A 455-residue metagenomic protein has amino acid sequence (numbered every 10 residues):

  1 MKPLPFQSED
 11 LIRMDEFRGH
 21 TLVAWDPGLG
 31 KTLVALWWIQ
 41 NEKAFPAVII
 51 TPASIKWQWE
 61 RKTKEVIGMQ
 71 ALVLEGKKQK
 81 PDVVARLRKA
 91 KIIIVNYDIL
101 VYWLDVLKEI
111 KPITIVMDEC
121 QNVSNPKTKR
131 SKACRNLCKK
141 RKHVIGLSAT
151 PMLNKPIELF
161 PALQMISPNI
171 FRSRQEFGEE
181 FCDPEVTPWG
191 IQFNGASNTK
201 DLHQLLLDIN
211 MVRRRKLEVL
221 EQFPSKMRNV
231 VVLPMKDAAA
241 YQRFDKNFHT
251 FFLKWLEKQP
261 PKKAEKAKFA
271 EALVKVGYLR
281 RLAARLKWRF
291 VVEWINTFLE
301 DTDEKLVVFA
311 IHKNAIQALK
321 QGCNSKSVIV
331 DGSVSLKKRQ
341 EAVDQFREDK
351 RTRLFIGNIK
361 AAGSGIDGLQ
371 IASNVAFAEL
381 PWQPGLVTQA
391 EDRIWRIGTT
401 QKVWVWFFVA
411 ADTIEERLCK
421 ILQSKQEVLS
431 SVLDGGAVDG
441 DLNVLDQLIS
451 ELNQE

Functional and structural regions predicted by a protein language model:
M1-A24: Conserved pre-motif I regulatory segment
R18-W38: Walker A/P-loop
T32, L100-D105, M152-P156, A315-K320 (+2 more regions): SF2 helicase motor core recognition
T32-V34, A44-E65, L153-E158, I311-K313: Conserved Walker A/P-loop ATP-binding site and its immediately adjacent core in helicase/helicase-like ATPase domains
A44-A47, E65, P81, R88-K89 (+4 more regions): Conserved P-loop NTPase motor "coupling/switch" region that bridges the ATPase
P81-V84, K305-F309, Q317, N324-G363: Conserved helicase ATPase core of P-loop NTP-dependent helicases/translocases
L217-K326: Conserved helicase/translocase motor-coupling segment
W382-E455: A conserved SF2-helicase RecA2
